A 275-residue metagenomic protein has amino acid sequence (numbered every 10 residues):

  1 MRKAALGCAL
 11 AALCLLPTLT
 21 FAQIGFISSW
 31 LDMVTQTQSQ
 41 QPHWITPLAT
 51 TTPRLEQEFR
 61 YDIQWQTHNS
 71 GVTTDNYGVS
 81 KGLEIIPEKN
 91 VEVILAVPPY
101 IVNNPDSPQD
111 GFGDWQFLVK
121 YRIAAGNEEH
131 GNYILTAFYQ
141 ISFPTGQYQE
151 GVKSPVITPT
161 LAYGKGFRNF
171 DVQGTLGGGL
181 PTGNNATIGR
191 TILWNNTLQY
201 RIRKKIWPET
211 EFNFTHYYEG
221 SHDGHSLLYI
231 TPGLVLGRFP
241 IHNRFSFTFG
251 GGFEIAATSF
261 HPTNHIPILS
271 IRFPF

Functional and structural regions predicted by a protein language model:
M1-L31: Cleavable N-terminal export/targeting peptides
A22-F275: Transmembrane beta-barrel domains of Gram-negative outer membranes and organellar outer membranes
